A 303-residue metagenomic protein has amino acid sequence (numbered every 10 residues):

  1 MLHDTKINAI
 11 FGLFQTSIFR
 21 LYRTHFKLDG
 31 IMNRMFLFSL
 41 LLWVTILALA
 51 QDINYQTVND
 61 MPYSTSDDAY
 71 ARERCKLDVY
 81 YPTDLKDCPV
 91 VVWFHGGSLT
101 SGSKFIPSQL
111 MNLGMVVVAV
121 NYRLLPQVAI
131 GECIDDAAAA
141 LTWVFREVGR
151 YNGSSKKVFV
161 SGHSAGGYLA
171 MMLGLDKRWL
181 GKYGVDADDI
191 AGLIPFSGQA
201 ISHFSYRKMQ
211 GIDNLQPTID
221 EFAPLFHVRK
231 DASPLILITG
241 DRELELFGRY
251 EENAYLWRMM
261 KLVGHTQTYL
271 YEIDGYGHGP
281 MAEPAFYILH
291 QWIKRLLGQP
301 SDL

Functional and structural regions predicted by a protein language model:
Q51-L85: N-terminal cap/lid segment of alpha/beta-hydrolase-fold proteins
D87-G96: Short beta-strand element of the alpha/beta-hydrolase
H95-T100, Q199: Active-site glycine-rich loops that stabilize anionic/oxyanionic intermediates across multiple enzyme folds
S103-V120: Short amphipathic alpha-helix adjacent to the substrate-entry channel of hydrolases
A129-G149: Alpha/beta-hydrolase active-site loop
F145-K208, D220: Primarily recognizes the serine-hydrolase "nucleophile elbow" in alpha/beta-hydrolase and SGNH/GDSL folds
G184-G192, G198-I201, L215-A254: The feature captures the conserved acid-bearing segment of alpha/beta-hydrolase catalytic domains
I238, A254, K261-L303: C-terminal catalytic histidine-bearing segment of alpha/beta-hydrolase fold enzymes
